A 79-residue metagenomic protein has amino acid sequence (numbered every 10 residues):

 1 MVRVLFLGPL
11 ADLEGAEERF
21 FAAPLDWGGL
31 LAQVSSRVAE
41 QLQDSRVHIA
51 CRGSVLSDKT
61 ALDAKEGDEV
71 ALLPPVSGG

Functional and structural regions predicted by a protein language model:
M1-G78: Ubiquitin-like/PB1-type beta-grasp interaction modules and other compact soluble beta-rich domains
